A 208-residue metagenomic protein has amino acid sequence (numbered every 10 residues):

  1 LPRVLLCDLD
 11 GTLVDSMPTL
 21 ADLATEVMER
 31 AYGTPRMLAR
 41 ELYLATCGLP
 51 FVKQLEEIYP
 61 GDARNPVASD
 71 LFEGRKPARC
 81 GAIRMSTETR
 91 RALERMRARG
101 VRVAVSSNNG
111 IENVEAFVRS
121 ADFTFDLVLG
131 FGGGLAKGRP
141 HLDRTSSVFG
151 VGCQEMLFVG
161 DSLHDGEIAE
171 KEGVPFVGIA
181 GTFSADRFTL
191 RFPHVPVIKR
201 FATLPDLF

Functional and structural regions predicted by a protein language model:
L1-R3, R97, I111-F208: Asp-based, Mg2+/Mn2+-dependent phosphohydrolase catalytic module
L1-R90: N-terminal helical cap/lid subdomain that shapes the substrate entry/recognition surface in HAD-like hydrolases
D8, T12, S107, D161: Conserved G/P- and acidic residue-centered "switch" motifs that form tight phosphate/ATP-binding loops in soluble
L9-L13, R90-R91, V101, S120 (+1 more regions): Surface-exposed, interaction-prone regions with an acidic/low-complexity signature
D15, V105-S107, G178: Hydrophobic residues in well-ordered beta-strands that form the structural core
M17-P18, L49, R90, N108-I111 (+2 more regions): Alpha-helix N-cap/helix-start capping motif
L42, I83, V105, M156-L157: Residue-level marker of alpha-helix boundaries and capping positions
P77-V105, I111-R119, R139-P140: Short, acidic loop-to-helix structural element flanking the phosphoryl-transfer center in phosphate-processing enzymes
